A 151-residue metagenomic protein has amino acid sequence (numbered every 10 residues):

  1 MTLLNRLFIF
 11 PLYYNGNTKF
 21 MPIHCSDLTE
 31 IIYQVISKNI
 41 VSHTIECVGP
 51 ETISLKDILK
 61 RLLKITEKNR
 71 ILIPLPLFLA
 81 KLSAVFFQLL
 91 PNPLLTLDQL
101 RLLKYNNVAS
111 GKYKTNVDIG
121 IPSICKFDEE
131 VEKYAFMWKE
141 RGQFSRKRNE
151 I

Functional and structural regions predicted by a protein language model:
M1-L4, L89-P91: Short, hinge-like loop/turn segments at secondary-structure boundaries
T2-I23, I31-V48: A conserved pocket-lining segment of Rossmann-fold NAD(P)-dependent short-chain dehydrogenase/reductase
I9-Y13, N17-C25, F87-G111: Low-complexity, charge- and small-residue-enriched intrinsically disordered regions
V35-T96, G111-I151: Mid/C-terminal beta-alpha module of Rossmann-like enzyme folds, strongest in SDR-family dehydrogenases/epimerases
